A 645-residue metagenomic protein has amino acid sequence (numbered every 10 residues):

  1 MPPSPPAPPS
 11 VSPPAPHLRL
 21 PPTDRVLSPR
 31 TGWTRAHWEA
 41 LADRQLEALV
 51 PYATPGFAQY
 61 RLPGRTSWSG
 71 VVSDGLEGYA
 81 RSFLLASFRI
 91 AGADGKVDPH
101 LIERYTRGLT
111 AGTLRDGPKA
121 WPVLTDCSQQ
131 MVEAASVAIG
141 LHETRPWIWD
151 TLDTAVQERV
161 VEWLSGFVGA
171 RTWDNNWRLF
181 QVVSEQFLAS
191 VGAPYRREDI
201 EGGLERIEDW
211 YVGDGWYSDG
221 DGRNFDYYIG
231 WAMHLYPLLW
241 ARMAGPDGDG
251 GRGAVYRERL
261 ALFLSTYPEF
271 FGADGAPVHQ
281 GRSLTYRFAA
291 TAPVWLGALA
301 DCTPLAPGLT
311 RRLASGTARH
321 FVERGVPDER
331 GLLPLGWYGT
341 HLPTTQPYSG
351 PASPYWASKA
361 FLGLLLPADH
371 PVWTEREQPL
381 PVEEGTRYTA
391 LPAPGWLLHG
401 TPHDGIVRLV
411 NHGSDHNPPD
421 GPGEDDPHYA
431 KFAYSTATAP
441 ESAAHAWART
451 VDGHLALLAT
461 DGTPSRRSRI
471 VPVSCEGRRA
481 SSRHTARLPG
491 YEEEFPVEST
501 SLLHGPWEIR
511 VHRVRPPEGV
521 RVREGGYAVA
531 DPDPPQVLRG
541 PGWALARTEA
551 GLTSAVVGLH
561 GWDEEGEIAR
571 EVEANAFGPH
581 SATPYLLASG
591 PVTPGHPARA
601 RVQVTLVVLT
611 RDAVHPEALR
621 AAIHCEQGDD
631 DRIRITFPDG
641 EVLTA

Functional and structural regions predicted by a protein language model:
P2-E77, H100-G108: Low-complexity, Ser/Thr/Pro/Gly-enriched N-terminal "stalk/linker" regions
A53, A86, T113, R145 (+3 more regions): Structural signal for hydrophobic packing residues in well-ordered secondary-structure cores of soluble enzyme domains
V72-I90, I102-W295: Aromatic-lined, polymer-binding surfaces characteristic of secreted/periplasmic polysaccharide-degrading enzymes
L76, M131-E133, L391, L502-P506 (+1 more regions): Solvent-exposed loop and beta-edge segments used for protein-protein assembly and interaction
D94-D98: Long, charge-dense tracts
D116-W121, G272-H279, L284-P418: Carbohydrate-active enzyme catalytic cores, enriched for enzymes that act on polyanionic acidic polysaccharides
P381-V382, T386-V471: Low-complexity, glycine/alanine/valine/leucine- and proline-rich hydrophobic stretches
A437, A444-A645: Extended repeat-based interaction scaffolds and adjacent low-complexity, acidic/S/T/P-biased segments that form broad
